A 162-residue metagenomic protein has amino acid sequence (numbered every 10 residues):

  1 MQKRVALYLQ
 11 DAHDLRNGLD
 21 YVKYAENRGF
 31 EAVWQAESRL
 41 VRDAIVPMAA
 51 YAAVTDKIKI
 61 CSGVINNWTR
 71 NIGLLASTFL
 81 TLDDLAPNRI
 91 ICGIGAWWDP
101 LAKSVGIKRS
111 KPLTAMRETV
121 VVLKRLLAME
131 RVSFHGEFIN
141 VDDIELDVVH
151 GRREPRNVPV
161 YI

Functional and structural regions predicted by a protein language model:
M1-G63, V158: N-terminal beta1-alpha1-beta2 module of alpha/beta enzyme domains
D11-H13, R39, N66-W68, A96-P100 (+1 more regions): Active-site-proximal loop/turn and secondary-structure-junction residues that shape catalytic pockets, frequently
G18, V41-A44, W68, L75 (+1 more regions): Generic structural signal for well-ordered secondary structure
D20-V22, P47-A50, L74-S77, V105-R109: Short, glycine/charged-enriched secondary-structure capping and boundary segments
F30, W68-G73, L101-K103: Conserved N-terminal glycine/acidic-rich loop preference
C61-S77: Structural motif corresponding to the early beta-alpha repeats
A76-I162: Internal, glycine-rich beta/alpha segment that forms the wall or movable "lid" of small-molecule/cofactor binding
